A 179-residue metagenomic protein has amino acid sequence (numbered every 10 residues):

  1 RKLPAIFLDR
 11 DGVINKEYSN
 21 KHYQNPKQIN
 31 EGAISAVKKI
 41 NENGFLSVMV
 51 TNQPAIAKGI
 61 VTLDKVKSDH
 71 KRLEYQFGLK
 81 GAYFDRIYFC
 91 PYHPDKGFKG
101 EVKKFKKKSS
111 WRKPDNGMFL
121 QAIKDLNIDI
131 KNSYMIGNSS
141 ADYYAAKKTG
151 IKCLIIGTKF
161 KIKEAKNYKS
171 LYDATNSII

Functional and structural regions predicted by a protein language model:
R1-S47: Active-site neighborhood of HAD-like aspartate-dependent phosphohydrolases
I14-E17, Y88-K104: Short, basic/glycine-rich phosphate-binding loops at helix/coil junctions that contact nucleotide phosphates
Y18, H22-Y23, I56-I60, K96-F98 (+1 more regions): A short acidic, helix-capping loop that chelates divalent metal ions and anchors anionic groups
S19-Q28, V61-D64, K104-K108: Short glycine-enriched, charge-decorated loop/helix-capping segments at active-site entrances that position
A33, V37-L73, Y83-K96, A146: Substrate-recognition element of Asp-dependent hydrolases with the DxDx(T/V) motif
H70-F89, I162-I179: Structural recognition of alpha->loop->beta junctions
V102-S140: Conserved Lys-Pro-Asp/Glu-containing loop-to-beta segment of HAD-superfamily phosphomonoesterases, centered on
Y134-K169: Acidic, Mg2+-coordinating phosphoryl-transfer loop and its flanking beta/alpha structural elements, shared across
